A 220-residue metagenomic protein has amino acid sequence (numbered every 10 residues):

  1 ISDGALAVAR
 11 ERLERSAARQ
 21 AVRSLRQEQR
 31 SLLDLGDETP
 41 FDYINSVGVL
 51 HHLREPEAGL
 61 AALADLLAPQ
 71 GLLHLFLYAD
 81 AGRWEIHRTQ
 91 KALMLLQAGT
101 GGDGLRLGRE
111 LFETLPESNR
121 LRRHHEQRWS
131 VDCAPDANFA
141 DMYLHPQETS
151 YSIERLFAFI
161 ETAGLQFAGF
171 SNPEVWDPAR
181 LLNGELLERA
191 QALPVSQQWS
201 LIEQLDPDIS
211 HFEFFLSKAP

Functional and structural regions predicted by a protein language model:
I1-D34: Class I SAM-dependent methyltransferase SAM/SAH-binding core
L33-I44: A short acidic, Gly/Pro-enriched loop at the edge of an enzyme's catalytic core that lines a small-molecule cofactor
T39-F41, W84-Q90, L181-L182: Short aromatic-enriched loop/helix-cap "lid" or pocket-rim segments at secondary-structure transitions that line
S46-V49, L75: A short beta-strand submotif of the Rossmann-like class I SAM-dependent methyltransferase core that lines
H51-H52, L66: A short His-aromatic
E57-L72: A short glycine-rich, Lys/Arg-flanked "PGG" loop and its adjoining helix->strand segment in the class I
L72-H125: Conserved class I S-adenosyl-L-methionine
L115-P220: Rossmann-like AdoMet/SAM-dependent catalytic core
